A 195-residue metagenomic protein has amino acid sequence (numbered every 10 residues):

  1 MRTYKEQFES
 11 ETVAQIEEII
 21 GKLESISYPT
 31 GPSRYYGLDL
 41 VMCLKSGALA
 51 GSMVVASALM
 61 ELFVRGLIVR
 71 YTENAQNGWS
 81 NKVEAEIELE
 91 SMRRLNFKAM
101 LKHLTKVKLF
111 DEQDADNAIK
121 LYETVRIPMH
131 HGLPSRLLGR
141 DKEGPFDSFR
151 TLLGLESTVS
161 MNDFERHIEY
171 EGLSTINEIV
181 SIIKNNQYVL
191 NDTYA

Functional and structural regions predicted by a protein language model:
M1-A50: Charged alpha-helical initiation segments
T3, Q7, E11, Y28-G31 (+6 more regions): Alpha-helix boundary/N-cap detector
V13, E17-I20, L101, N177-V180 (+1 more regions): Residue-level detector of alpha-helical secondary structure
G31, Y35, A99, L121-T124: Generic alpha-helical secondary structure signal
L40-V41, K45-V69: Short, hydrophobic, well-ordered secondary-structure elements
V64-I119, R136, N162: Flexible secondary-structure boundary motifs
K108-A195: Charge-enriched, short contiguous segments at helix-coil
